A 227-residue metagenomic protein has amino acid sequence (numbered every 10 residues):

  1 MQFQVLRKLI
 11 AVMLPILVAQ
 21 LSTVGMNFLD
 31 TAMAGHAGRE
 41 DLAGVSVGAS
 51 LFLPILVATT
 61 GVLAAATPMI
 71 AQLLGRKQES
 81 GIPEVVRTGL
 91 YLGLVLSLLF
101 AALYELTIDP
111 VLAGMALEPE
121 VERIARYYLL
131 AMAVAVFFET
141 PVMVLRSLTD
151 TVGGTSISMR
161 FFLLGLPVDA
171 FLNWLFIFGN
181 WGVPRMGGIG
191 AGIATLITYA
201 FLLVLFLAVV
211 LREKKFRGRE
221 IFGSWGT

Functional and structural regions predicted by a protein language model:
M1-M13, I70-A135, V183-T227: Short alpha-helical transmembrane segments in multi-pass integral membrane proteins
L6-G25, L29, L51-A58, V134 (+1 more regions): Residue-level signal for short hydrophobic patches within transmembrane helices of multi-pass membrane transporters
I16, Q20, T31-A32, A49 (+5 more regions): Transmembrane alpha-helix boundary and packing residues in multipass membrane permease domains and related
G25-F28, H36-R39, L73-R76, T151-V152 (+2 more regions): Helix-loop interface residues and adjacent transmembrane-helix termini in multi-pass membrane transporters, primarily
A34-L53, P119-I124, G188-I189: Interfacial/gating helices of multi-pass transporter permease domains
L42-A102, E139-S158: Small-residue-rich hydrophobic transmembrane alpha-helices
P54-V57, D169-N173, L203-L207: Hydrophobic transmembrane alpha-helices of multi-pass small-molecule transporters
G93, L148-W174, I189-L196: Alpha-helical transmembrane segments of multi-pass membrane transporters/permeases
